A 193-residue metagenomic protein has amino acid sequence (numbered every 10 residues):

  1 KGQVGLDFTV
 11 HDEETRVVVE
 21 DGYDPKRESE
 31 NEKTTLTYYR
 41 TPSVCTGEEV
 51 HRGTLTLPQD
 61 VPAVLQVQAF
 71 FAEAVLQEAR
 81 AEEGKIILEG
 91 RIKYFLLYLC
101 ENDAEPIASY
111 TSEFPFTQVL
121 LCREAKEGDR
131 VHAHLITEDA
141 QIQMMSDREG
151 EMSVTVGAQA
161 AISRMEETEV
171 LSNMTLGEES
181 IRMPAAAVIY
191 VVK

Functional and structural regions predicted by a protein language model:
K1-K193: C-terminal beta-sandwich interaction modules and adjacent acidic, Ser/Thr/Pro/Gly-rich low-complexity tails used
